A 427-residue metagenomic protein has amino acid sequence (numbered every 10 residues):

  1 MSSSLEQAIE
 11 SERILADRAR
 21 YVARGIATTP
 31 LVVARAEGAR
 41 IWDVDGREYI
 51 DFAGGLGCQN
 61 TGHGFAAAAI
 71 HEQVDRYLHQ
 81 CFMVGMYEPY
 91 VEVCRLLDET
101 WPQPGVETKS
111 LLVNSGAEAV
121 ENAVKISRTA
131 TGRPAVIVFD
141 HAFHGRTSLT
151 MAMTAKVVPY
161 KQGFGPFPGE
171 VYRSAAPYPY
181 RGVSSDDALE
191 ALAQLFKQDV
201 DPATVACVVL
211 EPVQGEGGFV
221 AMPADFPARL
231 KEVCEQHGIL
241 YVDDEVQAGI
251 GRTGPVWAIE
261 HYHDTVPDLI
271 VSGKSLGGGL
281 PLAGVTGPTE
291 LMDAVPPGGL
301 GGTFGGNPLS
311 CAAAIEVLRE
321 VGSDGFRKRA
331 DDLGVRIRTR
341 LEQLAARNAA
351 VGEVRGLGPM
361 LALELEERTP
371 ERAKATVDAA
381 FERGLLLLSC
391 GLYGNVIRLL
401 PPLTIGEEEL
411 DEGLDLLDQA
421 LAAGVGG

Functional and structural regions predicted by a protein language model:
S2-G427: Conserved N-terminal phosphate-binding loop of PLP-dependent enzymes in the Aspartate aminotransferase
